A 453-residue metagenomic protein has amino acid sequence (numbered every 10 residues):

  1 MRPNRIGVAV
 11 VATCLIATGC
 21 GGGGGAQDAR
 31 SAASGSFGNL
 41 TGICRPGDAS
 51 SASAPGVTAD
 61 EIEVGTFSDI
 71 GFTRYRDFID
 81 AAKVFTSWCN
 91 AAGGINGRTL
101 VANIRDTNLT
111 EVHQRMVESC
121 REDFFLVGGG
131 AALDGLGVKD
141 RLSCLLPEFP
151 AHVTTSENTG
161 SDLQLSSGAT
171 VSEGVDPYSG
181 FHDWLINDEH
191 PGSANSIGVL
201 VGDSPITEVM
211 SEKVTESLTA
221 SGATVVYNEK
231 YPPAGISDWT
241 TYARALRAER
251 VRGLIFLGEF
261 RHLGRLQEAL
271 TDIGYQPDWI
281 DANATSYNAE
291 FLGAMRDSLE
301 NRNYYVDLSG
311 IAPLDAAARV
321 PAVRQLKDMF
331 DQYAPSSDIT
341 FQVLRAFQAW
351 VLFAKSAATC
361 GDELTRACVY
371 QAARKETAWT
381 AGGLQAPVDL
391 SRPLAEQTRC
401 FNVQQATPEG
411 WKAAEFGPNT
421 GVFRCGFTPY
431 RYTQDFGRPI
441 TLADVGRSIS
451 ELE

Functional and structural regions predicted by a protein language model:
I16-G19: C-terminal motif of bacterial Sec signal peptides marking the signal peptidase cleavage site
G21-G24: Bacterial signal peptide processing site
S31-P55, T377-E453: Solvent-exposed, acidic/polar segments of extracytosolic/periplasmic ligand-binding ectodomains
L40-E61, G65-K83, R105-N108, G202-V209 (+1 more regions): Extracytoplasmic "Venus flytrap"
A49, D123-K230, D278-Y304: Extracytoplasmic ligand/sensor domains, especially the bilobed periplasmic-binding protein
R74-K83, A92-L163, Y231-W239, G264: Beta-alpha junction/loop-to-helix N-cap segments that form part of ligand/metal-binding clefts
S167-V171, L270-F347, G437-T441, V445-S450: Extracellular/periplasmic periplasmic-binding protein-like sensory domains
D203, S211, F260-R265, I311-E376: Extracellular/periplasmic ligand-binding modules, especially the Venus flytrap/periplasmic-binding
